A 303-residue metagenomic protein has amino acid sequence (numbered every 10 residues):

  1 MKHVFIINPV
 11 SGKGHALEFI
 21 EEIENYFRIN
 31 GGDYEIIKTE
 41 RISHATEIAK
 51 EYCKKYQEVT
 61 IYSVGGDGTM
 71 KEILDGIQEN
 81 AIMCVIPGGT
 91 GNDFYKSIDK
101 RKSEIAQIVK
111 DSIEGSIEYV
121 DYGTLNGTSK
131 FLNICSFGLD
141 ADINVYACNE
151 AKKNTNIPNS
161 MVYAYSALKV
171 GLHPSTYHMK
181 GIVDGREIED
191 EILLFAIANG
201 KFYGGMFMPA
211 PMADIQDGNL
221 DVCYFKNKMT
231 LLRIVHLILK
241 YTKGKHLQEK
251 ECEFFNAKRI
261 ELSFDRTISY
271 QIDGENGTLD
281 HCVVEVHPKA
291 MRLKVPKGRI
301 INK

Functional and structural regions predicted by a protein language model:
M1-I61, R186, I300-K303: ATP/NTP phosphate-donor binding region
P9, V64-G66, I86-G89: Glycine-rich beta-strand-to-loop/alpha-helix junction loops that act as flexible
A16, V183, E189, D214 (+1 more regions): ATP/nucleoside-binding phosphotransfer catalytic cores, i.e., glycine-rich phosphate-binding loops
N30, T39, E79-C84, G88-L193: Catalytic core of DAGKc-family lipid kinases
T69-N80: Short Gly/Thr/Asp-enriched flexible loops that form oxyanion-binding sites at enzyme active sites
D140, A196-A210, N276: Glycine-rich phosphate/pyrophosphate-binding beta-alpha loops
A151-M161, P211-L232: Gly/Ser/Thr-rich active-site loops/lids in small-molecule metabolic enzymes that frequently grip phosphoryl groups
